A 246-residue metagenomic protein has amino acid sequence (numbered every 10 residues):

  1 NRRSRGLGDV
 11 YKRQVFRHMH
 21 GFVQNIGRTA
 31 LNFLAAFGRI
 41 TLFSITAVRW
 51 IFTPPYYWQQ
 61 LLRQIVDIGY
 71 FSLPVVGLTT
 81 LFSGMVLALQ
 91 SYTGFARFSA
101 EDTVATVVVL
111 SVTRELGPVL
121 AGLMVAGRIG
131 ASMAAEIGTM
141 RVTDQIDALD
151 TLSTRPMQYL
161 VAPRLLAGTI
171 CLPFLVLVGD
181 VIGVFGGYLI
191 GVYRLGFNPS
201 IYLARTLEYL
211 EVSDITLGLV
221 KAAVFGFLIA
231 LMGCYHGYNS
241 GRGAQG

Functional and structural regions predicted by a protein language model:
N1-Q14: Single conserved hydrophobic/aromatic residue that forms the stacking wall/gate of nucleotide- or nucleobase-binding
F16-Q59, G237-G241: Short, membrane-interfacial amphipathic segments enriched in basic
P55, Q64, I68-V76, S111 (+4 more regions): Loop-to-transmembrane-helix entry motif
Q64-L120, M124: Active-site cofactor/substrate anionic-group-binding motifs, chiefly glycine- and Lys/Arg-rich phosphate-binding loops
Q90-T113, V178-A223, F227-G246: Membrane-interfacial helix-loop-helix connectors in multipass membrane proteins
V104-D147, M232: Hydrophobic alpha-helical transmembrane segments of multi-pass membrane transport proteins
I137-A162, A244-G246: Short cytoplasmic-facing helical segments at TM-TM junctions of multi-pass membrane proteins
R155-V176: Start (N-cap) of specific transmembrane helices in multi-pass transporter permeases
